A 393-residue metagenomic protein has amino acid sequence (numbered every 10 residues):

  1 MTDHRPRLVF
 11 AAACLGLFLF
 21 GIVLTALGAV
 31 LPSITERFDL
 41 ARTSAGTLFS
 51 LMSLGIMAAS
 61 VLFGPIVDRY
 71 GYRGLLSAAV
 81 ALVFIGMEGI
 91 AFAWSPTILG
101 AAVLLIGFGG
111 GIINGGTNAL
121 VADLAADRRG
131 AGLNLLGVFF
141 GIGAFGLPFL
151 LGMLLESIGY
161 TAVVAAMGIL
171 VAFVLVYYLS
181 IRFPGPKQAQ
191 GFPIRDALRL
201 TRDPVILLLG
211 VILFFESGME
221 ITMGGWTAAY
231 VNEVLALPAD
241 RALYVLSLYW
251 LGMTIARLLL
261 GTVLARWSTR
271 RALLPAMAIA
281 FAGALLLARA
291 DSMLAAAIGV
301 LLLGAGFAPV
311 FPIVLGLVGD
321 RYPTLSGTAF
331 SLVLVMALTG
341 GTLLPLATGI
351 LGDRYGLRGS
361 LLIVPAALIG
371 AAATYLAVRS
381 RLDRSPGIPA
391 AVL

Functional and structural regions predicted by a protein language model:
T25, S53-V61, A144-F145, W250-T254 (+2 more regions): Residue-level signature of mid-helix packing/kink "hotspots" within the transmembrane helices of 12-pass Major
L27-G28, P204-S247, L251-T254: Extracytoplasmic gate region of multi-pass secondary transporters
I34-T35, I66-V67, L150-I158, V231-N232 (+3 more regions): Interfacial helix-cap and linker-helix signal at transmembrane-aqueous boundaries of multi-pass secondary transporters
D39, G71, F92-T97, A126 (+4 more regions): Helix-breaking motifs and short loop linkers at transmembrane-helix boundaries and internal kinks in secondary membrane
A58-S95: Conserved MFS/SLC helix-loop-helix module at the cytosolic interface between two early adjacent transmembrane helices
A59-G71, A256-S268, G352-D353: Helix-to-loop junctions at the C-terminal end of transmembrane segments in multipass secondary transporters
A102-V138: Cytoplasmic helix-loop-helix junction between adjacent transmembrane helices in 12-TM secondary transporters
L135-R182: Helix-loop-helix hairpin linking two adjacent transmembrane segments in secondary transporters
